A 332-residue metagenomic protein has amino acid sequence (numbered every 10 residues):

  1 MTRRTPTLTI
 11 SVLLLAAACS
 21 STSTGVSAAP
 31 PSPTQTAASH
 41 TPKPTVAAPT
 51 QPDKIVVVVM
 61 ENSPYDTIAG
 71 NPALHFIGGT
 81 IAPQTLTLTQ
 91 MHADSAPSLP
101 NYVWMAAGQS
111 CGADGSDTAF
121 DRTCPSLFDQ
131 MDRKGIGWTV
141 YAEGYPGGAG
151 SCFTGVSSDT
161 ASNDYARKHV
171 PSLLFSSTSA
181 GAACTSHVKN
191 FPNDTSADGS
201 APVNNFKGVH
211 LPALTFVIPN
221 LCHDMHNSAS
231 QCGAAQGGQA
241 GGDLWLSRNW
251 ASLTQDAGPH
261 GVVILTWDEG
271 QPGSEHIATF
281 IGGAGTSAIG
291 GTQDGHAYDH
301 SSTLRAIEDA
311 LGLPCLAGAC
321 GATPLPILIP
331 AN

Functional and structural regions predicted by a protein language model:
M1-T9: Bacterial N-terminal signal peptides that target proteins for export
L15-A18: C-terminal motif of bacterial Sec signal peptides marking the signal peptidase cleavage site
S20-S23: Bacterial signal peptide processing site
G25-T45: Extracellular mucin-like PTS domains
A38-N332: Flexible, surface-exposed loop/gating regions in the mature catalytic domains of secreted/periplasmic hydrolases
